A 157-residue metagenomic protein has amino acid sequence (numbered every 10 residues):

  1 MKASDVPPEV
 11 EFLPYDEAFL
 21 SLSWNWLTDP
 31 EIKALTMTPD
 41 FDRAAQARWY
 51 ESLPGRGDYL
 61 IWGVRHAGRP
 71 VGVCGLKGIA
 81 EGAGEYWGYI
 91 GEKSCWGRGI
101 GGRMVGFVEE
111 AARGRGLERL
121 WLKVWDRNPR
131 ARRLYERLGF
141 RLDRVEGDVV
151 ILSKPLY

Functional and structural regions predicted by a protein language model:
M1-D40, A44-R48: A short, well-structured alpha-helix characteristic of acyl/acetyltransferase catalytic modules
E17, P39-S94, A111, R115: Acetyl-CoA-dependent GNAT
S23, Y86-G88, L152: Short beta-strand motif preference
G97-A111, R133-R137: Conserved acetyl-CoA-binding loop-helix of GNAT-fold acetyltransferases
L122-R132, D148-S153, Y157: Conserved beta-strand-loop-alpha-helix junction that forms the acyl-donor binding cleft
E136-E146: Conserved acetyl-CoA-binding loop of GNAT-fold acetyltransferases
